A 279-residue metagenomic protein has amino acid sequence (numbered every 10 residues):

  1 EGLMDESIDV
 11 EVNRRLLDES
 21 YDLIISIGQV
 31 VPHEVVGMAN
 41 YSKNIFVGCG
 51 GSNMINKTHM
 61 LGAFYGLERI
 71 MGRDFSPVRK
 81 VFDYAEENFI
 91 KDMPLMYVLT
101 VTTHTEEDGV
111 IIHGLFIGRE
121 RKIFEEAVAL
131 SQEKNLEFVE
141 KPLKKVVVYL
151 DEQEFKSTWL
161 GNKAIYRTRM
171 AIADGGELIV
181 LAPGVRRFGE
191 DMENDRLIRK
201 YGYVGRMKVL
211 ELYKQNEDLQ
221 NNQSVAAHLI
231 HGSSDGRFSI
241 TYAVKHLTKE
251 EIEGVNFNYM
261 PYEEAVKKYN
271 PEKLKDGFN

Functional and structural regions predicted by a protein language model:
E1-G37, I252: An acidic, phosphate/nucleotide-engaging active-site surface
E19-L23, P32, N40-Y41, G50 (+4 more regions): Short coil/turn connectors at secondary-structure junctions
I25-I27, K145-Y149, I179: Structural motif
S26-I27, H33-V36, M54-T58, E106-G109 (+3 more regions): Short helix/loop capping segments that flank catalytic or ligand/cofactor-binding pockets
Q29-P32, A39-V98: Mobile "lid/hinge" segments at catalytic clefts and subdomain interfaces of large enzymes
E68-E154: Membrane-embedded hairpin module used as a gating/binding unit in multi-pass transport and secretion proteins
V147-W159, P271-D276: Non-transmembrane, aqueous-exposed alpha-helical and coiled segments at domain scale
G161-N279: C-terminal non-catalytic interaction/assembly regions of soluble proteins
